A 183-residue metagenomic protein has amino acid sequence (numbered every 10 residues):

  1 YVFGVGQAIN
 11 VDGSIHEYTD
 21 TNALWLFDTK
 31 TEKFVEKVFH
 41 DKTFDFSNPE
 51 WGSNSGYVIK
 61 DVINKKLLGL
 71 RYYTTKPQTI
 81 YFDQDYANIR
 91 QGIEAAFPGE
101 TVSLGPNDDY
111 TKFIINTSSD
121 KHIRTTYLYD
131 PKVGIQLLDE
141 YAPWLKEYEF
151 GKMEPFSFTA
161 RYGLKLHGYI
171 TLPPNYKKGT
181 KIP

Functional and structural regions predicted by a protein language model:
Y1-H167, L172-K181: Peripheral, non-catalytic segments that deliver or gate enzyme domains
